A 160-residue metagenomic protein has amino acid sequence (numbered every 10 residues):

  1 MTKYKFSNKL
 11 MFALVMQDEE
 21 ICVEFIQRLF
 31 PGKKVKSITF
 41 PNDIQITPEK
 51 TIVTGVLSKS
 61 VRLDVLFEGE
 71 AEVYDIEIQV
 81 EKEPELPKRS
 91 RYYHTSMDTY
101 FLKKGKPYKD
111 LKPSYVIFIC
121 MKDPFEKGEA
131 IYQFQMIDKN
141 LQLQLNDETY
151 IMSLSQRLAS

Functional and structural regions predicted by a protein language model:
M1-S160: Elongated, amphipathic alpha-helical interaction scaffolds
